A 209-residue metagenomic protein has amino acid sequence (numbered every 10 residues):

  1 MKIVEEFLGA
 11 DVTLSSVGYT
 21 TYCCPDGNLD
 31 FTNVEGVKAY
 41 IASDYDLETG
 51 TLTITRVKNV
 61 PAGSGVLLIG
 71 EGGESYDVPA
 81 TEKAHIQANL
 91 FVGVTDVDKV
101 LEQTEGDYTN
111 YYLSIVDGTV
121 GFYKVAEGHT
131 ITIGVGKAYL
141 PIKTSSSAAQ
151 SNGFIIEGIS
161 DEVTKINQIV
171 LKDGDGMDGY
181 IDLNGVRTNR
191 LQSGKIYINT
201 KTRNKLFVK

Functional and structural regions predicted by a protein language model:
M1-F31, R56-G121, V125-I166: A short, polar beta-strand/turn micro-motif
N28-N33, N189, S193: A short beta-turn/strand-edge loop motif at beta-sheet boundaries
F31-A42: A general "mature secreted/periplasmic domain" signal
V37, Y108-Y111, Y180, Y197: Short glycine-aromatic motifs
K38, D46, V66: Contiguous mid-protein beta-loop-alpha structural module that forms a pocket-lining wall or clamp of enzyme active
I41-D44, S160-K209: C-terminal outer-membrane/trafficking sorting elements
Y45-T55: Short linear interaction motifs
L52, Y76, N204-L206: Short beta-strand segments
